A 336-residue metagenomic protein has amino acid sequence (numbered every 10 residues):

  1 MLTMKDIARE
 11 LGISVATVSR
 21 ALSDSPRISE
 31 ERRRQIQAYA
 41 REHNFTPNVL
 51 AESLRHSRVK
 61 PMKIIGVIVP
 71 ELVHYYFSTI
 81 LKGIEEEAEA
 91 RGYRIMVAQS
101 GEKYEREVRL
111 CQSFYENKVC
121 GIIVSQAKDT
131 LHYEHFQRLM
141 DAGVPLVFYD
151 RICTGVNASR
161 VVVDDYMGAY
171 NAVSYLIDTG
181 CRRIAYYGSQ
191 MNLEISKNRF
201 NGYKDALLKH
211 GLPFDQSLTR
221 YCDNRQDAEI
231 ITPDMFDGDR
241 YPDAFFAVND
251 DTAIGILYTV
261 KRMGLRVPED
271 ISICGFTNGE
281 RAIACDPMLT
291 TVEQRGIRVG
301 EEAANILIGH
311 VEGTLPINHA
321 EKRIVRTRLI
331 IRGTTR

Functional and structural regions predicted by a protein language model:
M1-L2, R41-Y76, I80-K82, R91 (+1 more regions): N-terminal helix-turn-helix/winged-helix DNA-binding helices and compositionally similar short basic alpha-helical
M1-P61, R336: N-terminal helix-turn-helix DNA-binding module of bacterial transcription factors
Y75-A90, G168-A172, E194-P213, G255 (+2 more regions): Short, solvent-exposed amphipathic alpha-helices that sit in or adjacent to ligand/effector-binding or catalytic
A88-Q99, Y186, K204-Q226: Short beta-strand elements in bilobed, periplasmic/extracellular small-molecule ligand-binding domains
E102, S125-N171, D251, T277-L289: Flexible loop/hinge segments that line or gate small-molecule binding clefts
S159-Y186, N201-D205, R225-D234, A253 (+1 more regions): Hydrophobic alpha-helical segments within soluble ligand-binding/sensing domains
Y170-L212, S217, I317-T334: An alpha-beta-alpha
I231-R336: Flexible loop/turn connectors
